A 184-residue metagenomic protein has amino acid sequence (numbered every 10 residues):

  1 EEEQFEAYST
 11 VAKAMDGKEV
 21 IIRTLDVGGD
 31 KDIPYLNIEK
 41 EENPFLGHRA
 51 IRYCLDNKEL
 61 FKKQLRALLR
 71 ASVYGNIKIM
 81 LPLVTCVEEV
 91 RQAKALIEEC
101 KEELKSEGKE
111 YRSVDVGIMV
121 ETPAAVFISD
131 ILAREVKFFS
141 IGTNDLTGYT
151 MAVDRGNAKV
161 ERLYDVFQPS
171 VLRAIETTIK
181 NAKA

Functional and structural regions predicted by a protein language model:
E1-A184: Conserved alpha/beta-domain cores
